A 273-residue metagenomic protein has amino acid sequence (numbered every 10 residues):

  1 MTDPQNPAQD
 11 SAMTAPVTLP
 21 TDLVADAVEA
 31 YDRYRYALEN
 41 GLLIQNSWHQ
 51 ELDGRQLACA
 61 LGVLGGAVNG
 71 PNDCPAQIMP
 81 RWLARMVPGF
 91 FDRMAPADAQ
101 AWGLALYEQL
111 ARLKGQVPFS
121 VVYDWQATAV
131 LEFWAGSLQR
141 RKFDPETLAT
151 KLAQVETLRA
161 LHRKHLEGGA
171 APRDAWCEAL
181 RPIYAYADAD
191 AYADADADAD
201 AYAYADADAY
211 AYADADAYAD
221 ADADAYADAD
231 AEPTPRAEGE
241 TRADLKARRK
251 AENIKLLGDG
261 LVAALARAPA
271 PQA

Functional and structural regions predicted by a protein language model:
M1-A273: Short, glycine-biased loop/turn motifs at secondary-structure junctions and in low-complexity Ser/Thr/Pro-rich termini
